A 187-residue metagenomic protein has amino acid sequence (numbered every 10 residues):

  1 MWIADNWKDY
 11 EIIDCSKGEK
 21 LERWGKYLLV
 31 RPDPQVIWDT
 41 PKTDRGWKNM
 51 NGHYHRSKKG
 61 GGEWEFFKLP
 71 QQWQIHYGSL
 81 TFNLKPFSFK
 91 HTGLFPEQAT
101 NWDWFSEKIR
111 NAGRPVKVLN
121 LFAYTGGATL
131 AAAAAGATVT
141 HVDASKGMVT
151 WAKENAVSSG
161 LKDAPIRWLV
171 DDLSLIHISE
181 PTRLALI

Functional and structural regions predicted by a protein language model:
M1-A4: N-terminal accessory targeting/assembly segments
W7-E22, L29-P96, D103: Non-catalytic substrate-recognition/targeting regions of SAM-dependent transferases
Y27-L29, H177: Ordered hydrophobic segments in well-structured contexts
S106-S174: Conserved SAM/SAH cofactor-binding pocket of Class I
I176-I187: Single conserved hydrophobic/aromatic residue that forms the stacking wall/gate of nucleotide- or nucleobase-binding
